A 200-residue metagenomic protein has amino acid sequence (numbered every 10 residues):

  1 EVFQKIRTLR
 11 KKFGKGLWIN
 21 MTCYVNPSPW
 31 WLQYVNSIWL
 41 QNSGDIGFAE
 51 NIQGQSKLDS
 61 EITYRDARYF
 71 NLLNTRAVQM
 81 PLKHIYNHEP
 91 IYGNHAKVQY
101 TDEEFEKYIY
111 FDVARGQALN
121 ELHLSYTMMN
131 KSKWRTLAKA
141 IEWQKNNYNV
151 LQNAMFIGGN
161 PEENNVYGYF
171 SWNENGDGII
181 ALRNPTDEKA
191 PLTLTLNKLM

Functional and structural regions predicted by a protein language model:
F3-M200: Active-site-proximal substrate-binding groove within the catalytic cores of carbohydrate-active enzymes
